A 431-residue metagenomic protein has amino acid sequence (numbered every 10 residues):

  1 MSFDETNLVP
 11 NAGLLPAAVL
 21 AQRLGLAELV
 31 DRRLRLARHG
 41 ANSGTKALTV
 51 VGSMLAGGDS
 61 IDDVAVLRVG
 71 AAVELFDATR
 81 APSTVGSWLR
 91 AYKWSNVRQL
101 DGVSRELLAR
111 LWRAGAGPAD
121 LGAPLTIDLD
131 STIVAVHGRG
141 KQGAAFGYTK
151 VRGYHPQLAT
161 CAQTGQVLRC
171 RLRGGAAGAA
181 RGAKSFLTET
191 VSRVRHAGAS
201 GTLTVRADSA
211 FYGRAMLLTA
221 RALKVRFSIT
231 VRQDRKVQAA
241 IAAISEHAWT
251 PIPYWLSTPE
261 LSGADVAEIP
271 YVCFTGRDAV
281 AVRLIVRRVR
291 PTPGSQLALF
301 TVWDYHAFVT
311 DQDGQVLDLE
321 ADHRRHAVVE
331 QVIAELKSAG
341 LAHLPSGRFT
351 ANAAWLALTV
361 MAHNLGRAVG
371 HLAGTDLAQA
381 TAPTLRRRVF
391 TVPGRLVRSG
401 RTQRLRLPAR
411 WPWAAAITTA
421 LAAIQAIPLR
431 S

Functional and structural regions predicted by a protein language model:
M1-G178, K184-A197, G370, G394-S431: Dynamic "connector" segments at or just before major functional cores
F3-T6, R226-K337, T419-S431: An anionic, glycine-rich sequence signature occurring as long contiguous blocks
L20, T49-V50, V64, A81-V85 (+8 more regions): Short, conserved catalytic/metal-binding motifs centered on acidic residues
L20, V64, Q315-F349, A354-V369: Short amphipathic alpha-helical "interface-anchor" segments enriched in bulky aromatics
G57, A78, S209, G213 (+11 more regions): Active-site-proximal structural scaffolding
A71-E74, V134-V136, Q166, A176-A177 (+7 more regions): Flexible loop/turn segments at secondary-structure boundaries
A177-K236: Domain-level cores of phosphate- or acyl-group-handling catalytic modules
H343-L407, W411-A414: Basic, amphipathic alpha-helical segments enriched in Lys/Arg and hydrophobic/aromatic residues
